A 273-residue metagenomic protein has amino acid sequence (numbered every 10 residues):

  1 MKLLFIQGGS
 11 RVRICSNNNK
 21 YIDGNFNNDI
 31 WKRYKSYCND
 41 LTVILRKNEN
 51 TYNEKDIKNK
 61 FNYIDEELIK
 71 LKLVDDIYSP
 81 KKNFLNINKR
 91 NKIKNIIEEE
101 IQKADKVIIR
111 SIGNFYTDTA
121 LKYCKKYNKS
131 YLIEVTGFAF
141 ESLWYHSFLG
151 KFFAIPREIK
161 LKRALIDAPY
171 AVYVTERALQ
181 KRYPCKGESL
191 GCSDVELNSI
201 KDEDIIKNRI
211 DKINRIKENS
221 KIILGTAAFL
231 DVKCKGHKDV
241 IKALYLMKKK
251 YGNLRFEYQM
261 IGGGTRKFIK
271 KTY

Functional and structural regions predicted by a protein language model:
M1-K58, Y245, K249-G252: N-terminal subdomain of nucleotide-sugar transferases
K2-G9, C124-E141, A171-V172, S189-S193: Active-site proximal beta-strand in glycosyltransferases
L4, K212-K235, I241-L246: Conserved donor-binding/catalytic core segment of Leloir-type glycosyltransferases
I22-F26, N88-I93, F140-K162: Nucleotide-sugar donor phosphate/pyrophosphate-binding loop at the beta->alpha transition of glycosyltransferases
Y34, A227-L230, I241-K242, F256-K271: Glycosyltransferase donor-sugar binding loop
N39-K82, G263-R266: N-terminal strand-loop element at the rim of the active site of nucleotide-sugar-dependent glycosyltransferases
I96-Y116, K129-S130: Short N-terminal targeting/anchoring amphipathic segment
S142, A154, E158-D211: A short, active-site helix/loop in glycosyltransferases that binds the activated sugar's phosphate group
